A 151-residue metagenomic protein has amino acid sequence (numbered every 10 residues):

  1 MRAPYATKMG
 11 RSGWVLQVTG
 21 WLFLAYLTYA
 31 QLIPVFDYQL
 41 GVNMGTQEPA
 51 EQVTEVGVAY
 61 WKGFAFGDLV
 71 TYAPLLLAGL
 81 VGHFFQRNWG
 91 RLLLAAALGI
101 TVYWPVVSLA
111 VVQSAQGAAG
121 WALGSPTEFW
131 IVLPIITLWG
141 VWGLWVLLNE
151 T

Functional and structural regions predicted by a protein language model:
M1-T151: Topology signature of small-to-medium multi-pass alpha-helical membrane proteins
